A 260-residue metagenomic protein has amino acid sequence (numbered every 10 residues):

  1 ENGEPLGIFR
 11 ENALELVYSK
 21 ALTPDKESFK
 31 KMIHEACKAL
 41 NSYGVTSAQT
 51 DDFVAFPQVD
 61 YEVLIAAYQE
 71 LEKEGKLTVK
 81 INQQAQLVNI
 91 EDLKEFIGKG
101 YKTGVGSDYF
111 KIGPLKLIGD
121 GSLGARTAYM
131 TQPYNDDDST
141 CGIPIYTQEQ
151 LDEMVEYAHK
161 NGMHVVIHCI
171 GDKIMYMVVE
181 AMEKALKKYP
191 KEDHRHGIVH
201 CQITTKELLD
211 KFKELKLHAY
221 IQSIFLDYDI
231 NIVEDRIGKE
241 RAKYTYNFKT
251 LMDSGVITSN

Functional and structural regions predicted by a protein language model:
E1-G3, L93-L115, T204-K216: Short amphipathic alpha-helices and their capping/turn segments at secondary-structure boundaries
E1-G98, G113, L117, S122-I174 (+3 more regions): Divalent metal-binding segments
V54-P57, G171-Y176, I203-K206, L226-Y228: Active-site environment of divalent metal-dependent phosphoester hydrolases
E74-K76, T103-Y109, P190, L251-D253: Extracellular/periplasmic catalytic domains that process cell-envelope and extracellular macromolecules
N82, V166, G197-V199, H218-Y220 (+1 more regions): Structural detector of well-ordered beta-strand residues that form the stable sheet scaffold of enzyme domains
E180-P190: Polar interaction faces of repeat-based domains
H194-T205: Aromatic- and carboxylate-enriched substrate-binding clefts and catalytic-loop regions of carbohydrate-active enzymes
I203-N260: Active-site-adjacent C-terminal substructures of enzyme catalytic domains
